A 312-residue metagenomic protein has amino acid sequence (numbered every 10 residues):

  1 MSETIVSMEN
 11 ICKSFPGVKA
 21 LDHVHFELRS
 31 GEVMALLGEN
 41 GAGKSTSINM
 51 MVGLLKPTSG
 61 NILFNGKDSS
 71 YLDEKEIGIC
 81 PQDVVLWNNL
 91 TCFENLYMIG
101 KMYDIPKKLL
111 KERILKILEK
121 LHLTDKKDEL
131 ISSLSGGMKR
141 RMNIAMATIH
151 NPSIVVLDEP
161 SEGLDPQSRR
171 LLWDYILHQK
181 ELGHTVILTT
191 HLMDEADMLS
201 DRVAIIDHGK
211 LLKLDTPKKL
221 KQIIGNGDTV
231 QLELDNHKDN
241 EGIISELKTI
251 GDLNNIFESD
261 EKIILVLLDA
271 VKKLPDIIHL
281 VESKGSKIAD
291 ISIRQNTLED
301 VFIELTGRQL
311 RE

Functional and structural regions predicted by a protein language model:
V52: Helix-to-loop junction immediately C-terminal to a conserved catalytic motif
G60-D73: Conserved ABC transporter NBD signature motif
Y97, K101, K108-K126: Conserved ABC ATPase "signature" region
L130-L134: Conserved ABC ATPase signature
V155-D158: Catalytic Walker B motif of ABC-type/P-loop ATPase nucleotide-binding domains
D174-L268: ABC transporter nucleotide-binding domain
